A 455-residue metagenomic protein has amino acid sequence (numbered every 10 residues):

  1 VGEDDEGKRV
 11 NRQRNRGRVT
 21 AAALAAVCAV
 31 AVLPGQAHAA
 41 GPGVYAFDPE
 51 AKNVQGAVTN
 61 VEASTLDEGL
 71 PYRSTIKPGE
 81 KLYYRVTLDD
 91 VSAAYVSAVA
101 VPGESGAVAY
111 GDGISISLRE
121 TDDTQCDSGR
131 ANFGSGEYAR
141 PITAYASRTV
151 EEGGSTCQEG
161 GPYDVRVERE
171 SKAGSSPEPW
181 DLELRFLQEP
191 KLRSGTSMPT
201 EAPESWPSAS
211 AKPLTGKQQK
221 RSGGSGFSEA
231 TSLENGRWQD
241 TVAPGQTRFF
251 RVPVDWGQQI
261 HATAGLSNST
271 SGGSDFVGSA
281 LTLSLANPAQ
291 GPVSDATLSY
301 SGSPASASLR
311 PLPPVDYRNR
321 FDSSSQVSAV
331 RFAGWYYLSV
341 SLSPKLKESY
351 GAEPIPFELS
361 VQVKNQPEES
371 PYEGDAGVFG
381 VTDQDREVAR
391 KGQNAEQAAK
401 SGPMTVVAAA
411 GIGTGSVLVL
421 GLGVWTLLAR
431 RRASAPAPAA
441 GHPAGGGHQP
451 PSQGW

Functional and structural regions predicted by a protein language model:
V1-A39, V417-T426: Secretory targeting and sorting signals
E3, R16, V27-R119, T124-Q125: An N-terminus-focused feature that recognizes amino-terminal "leader" regions
N11-R12, A37-L82, C126-R140, G174-P179 (+5 more regions): Non-catalytic extracellular/lumenal accessory regions of secreted precursors
T75-E137, T241-R248, V252-L309, G411 (+3 more regions): Acidic, Ser/Thr/Pro-rich low-complexity intrinsically disordered segments
S92-A94, V150-G174, Q258-I260, V327-K345: Noncatalytic modules at the cell exterior or secretory-pathway interfaces, chiefly beta-strand-rich lectin/adhesion
A131-T149, S228-T231, R237, S299-A329: Extended, solvent-exposed segments with strong compositional bias
F249-V406: Membrane-proximal extracellular "stem/stalk" segments of glycoproteins immediately N-terminal to a transmembrane helix
R386-W455: C-terminal single-pass membrane-anchor helix
